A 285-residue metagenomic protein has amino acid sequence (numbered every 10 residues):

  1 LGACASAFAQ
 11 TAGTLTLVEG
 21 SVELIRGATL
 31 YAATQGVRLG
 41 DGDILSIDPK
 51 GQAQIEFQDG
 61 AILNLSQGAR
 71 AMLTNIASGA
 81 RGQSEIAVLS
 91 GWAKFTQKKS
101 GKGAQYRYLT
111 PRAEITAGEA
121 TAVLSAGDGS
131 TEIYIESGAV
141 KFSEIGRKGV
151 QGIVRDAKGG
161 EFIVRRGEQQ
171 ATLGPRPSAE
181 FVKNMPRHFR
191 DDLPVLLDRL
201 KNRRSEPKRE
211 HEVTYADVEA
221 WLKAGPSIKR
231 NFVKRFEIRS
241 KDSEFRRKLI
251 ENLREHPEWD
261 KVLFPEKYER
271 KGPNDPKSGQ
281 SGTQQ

Functional and structural regions predicted by a protein language model:
A9-K261, P265, E269: Flexible, surface-exposed loop/linker segments and immediately adjacent secondary-structure boundaries
P276-S281: Extended, charge-rich intrinsically disordered regulatory tails
T283-Q285: Charge-dense, extended regions
